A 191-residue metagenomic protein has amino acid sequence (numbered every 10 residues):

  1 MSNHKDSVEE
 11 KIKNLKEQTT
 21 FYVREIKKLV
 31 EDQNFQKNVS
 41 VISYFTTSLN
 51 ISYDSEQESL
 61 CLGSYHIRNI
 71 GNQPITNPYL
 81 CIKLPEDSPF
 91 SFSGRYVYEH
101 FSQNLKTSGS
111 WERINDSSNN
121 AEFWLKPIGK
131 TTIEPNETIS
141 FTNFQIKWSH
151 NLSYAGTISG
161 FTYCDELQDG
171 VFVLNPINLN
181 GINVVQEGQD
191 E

Functional and structural regions predicted by a protein language model:
S2-N14, Q18-F21, E25-K28, T107-E191: Acidic, serine/threonine- and proline-rich intrinsically disordered appendage/tail regions
I12-S59, K83-F92, I182-E187: Low-complexity, acidic Ser/Thr/Pro/Gly-rich terminal tails and inter-domain linkers that flank the onset of structured
E58-S64, G156-S159: Short, solvent-exposed loop/turn segments enriched in Ser/Thr/Gly
Y65-G71: Asparagine-centered strand-capping/turn motif at beta-strand->loop junctions
Q73-N77: Short acidic/proline- and small/hydrophobic-mixed sequence motifs that coincide with surface turns and coil-to-beta
L84-Q103, L167-G170: Short aromatic-acidic-glycine turn motif
